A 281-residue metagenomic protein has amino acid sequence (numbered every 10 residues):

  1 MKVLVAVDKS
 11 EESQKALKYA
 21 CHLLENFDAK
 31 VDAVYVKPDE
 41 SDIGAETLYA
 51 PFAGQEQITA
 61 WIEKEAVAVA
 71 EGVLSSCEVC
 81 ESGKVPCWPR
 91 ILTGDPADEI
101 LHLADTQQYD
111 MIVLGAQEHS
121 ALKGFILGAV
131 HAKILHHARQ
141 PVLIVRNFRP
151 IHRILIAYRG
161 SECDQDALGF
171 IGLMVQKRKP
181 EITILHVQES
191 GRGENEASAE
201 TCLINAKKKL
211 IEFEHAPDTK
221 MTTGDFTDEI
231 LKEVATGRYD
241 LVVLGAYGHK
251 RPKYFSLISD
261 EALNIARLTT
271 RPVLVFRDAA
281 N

Functional and structural regions predicted by a protein language model:
M1-E56, H152-K220, L241, L268 (+1 more regions): Small/aliphatic-rich secondary-structure junction motif
E11, Q57, W61-K64, A68 (+7 more regions): Residues at secondary-structure transition points
E12, P38-S41, A60, K64 (+5 more regions): Structural beta-alpha unit
A16, P96-A97, L127, A167 (+2 more regions): Amphipathic coiled-coil/heptad-repeat helices and related helical stalk/stem segments that mediate oligomerization
K18, S75, V79, A132 (+3 more regions): Active-site phosphate/pyrophosphate- and oxyanion-stabilizing loops and adjacent acidic/basic residues in soluble
L24, S76-K84, V142-V145, V175 (+1 more regions): Alpha-helix C-terminal capping segments
N26, A97-P150, T236-N281: Gly/Ser-rich helix-loop-strand patches that form or flank binding pockets for ribonucleotide-derived cofactors
